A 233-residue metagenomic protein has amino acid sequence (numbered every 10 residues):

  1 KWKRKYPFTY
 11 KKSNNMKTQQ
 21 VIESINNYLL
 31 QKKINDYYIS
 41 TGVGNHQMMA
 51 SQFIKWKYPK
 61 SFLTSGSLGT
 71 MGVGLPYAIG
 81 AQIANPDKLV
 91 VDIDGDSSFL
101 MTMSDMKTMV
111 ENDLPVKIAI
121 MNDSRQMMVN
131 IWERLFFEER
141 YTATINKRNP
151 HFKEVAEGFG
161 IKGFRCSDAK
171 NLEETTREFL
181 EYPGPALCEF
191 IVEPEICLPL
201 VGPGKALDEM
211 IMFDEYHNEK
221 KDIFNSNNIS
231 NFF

Functional and structural regions predicted by a protein language model:
W2-P76, A81: Active-site diphosphate/adenylate-binding microenvironment
M49-F233: Thiamine diphosphate
